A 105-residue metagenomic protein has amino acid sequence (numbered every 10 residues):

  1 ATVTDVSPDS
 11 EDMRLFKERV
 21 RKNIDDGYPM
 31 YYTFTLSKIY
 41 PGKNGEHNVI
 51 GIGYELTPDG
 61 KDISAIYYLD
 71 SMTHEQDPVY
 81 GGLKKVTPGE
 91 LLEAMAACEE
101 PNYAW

Functional and structural regions predicted by a protein language model:
A1-E11, K22, A97-A104: Cysteine-nucleophile protease catalytic domains, especially the papain-like/related folds used in DUB/UBL proteases
S7, P41-K43, P78-G81: Short, flexible/disordered intra-domain loops and linkers
S10-L69: Active-site-adjacent substructure of cysteine-protease-like catalytic cores
Y54-W105: Noncatalytic regulatory segments and standalone regulatory/sensor domains
